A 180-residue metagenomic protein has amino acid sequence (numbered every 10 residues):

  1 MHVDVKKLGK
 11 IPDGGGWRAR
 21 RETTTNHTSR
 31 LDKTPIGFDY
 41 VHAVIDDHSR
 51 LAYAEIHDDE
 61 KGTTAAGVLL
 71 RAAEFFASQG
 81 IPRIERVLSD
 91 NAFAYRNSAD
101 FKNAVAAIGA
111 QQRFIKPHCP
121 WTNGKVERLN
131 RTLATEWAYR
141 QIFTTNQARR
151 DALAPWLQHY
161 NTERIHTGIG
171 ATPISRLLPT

Functional and structural regions predicted by a protein language model:
M1-A43, G67: Mobile-element integrase/transposase regions, centering on the N-terminal DNA-binding/Zn-coordinating module
M1-R20, K102-N103, K116-T122, I174-T180: Basic, flexible linker segments flanking DNA-binding modules in nucleic acid-interacting mobile-element proteins
D4, V44, R50, V68-L69 (+7 more regions): Mobile genetic element proteins and their domesticated derivatives, centered on retroelements and DNA transposons
T28-L31, G37-V41, E55-G80: Active-site beta-loop-alpha junctions of metal-dependent nucleic acid enzymes, especially the RNase H-like/DDE
L51-E55, R113-I115, Y139: Short small-residue beta-strand/loop micro-motif enriched in glycine and branched aliphatics
F75, D100, A104-I108: Alpha-helical structural signal in soluble globular domains
R83-A92, V105-K125, Q141-T144: RNase H-like polynucleotidyl transferase catalytic core
A106-I108, R131-T180: C-terminal domain-tail junction helix/linker
